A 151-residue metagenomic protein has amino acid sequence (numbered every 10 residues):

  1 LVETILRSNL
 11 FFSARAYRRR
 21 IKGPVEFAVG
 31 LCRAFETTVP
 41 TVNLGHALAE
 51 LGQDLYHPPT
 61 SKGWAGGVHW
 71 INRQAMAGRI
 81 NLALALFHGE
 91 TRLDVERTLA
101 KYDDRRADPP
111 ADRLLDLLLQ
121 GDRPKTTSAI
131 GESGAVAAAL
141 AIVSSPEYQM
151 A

Functional and structural regions predicted by a protein language model:
V2-A151: Flexible, low-complexity segments enriched for small/polar residues
